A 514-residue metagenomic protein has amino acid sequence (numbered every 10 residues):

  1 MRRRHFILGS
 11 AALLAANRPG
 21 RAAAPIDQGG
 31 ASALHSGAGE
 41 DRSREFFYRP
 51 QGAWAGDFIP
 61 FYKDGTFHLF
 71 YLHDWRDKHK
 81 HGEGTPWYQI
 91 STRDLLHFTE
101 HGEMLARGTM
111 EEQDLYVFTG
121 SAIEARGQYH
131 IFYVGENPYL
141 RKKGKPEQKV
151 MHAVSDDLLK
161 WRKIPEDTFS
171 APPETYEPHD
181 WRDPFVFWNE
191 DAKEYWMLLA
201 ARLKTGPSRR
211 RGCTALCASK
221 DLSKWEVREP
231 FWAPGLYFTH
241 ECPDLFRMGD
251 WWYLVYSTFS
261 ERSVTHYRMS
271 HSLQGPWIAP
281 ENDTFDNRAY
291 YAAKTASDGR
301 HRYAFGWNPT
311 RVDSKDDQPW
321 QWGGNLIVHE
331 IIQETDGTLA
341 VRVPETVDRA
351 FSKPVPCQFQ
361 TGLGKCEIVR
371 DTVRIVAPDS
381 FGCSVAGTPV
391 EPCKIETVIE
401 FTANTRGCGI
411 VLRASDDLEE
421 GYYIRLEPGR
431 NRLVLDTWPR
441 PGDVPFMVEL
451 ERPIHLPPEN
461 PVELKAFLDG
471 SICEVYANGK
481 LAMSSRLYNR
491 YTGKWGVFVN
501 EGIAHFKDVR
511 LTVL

Functional and structural regions predicted by a protein language model:
H5-A23: N-terminal export signals
A24-D183, F187-C242, R247-N287, G306-R374 (+6 more regions): Beta-rich carbohydrate-recognition and catalytic domains
I375-V434: Secretory/extracellular carbohydrate-interaction modules and structurally similar beta-sandwich "look-alikes"
I395-T397, N460-A477: Short tryptophan-centered beta-strand motifs in secreted/extracellular beta-sheet-rich domains of glycan-recognition
L426-V448: Trp/Tyr-centric glycan-recognition "aromatic platform" motifs on solvent-exposed beta-strand/loop surfaces
P441-E463: Short, aromatic/His-centered strand-loop micro-motif at the edge of beta-sheets
T492-L514: Ligand-recognition surfaces built from glycine- and aromatic
